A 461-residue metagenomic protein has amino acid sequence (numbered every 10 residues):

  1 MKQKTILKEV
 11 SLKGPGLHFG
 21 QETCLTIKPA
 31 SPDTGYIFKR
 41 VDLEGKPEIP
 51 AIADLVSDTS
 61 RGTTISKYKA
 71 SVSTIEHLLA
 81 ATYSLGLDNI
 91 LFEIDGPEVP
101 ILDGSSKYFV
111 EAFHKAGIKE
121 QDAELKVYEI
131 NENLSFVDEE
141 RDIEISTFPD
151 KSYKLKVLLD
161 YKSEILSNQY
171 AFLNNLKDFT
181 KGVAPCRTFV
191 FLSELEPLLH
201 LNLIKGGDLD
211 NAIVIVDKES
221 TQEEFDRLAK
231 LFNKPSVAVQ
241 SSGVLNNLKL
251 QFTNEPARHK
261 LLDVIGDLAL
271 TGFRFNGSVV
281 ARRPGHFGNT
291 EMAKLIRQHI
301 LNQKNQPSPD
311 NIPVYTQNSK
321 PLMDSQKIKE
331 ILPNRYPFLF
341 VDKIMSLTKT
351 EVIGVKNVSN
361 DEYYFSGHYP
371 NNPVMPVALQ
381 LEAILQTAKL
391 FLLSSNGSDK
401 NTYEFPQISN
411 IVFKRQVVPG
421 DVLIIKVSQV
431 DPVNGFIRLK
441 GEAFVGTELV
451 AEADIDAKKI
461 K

Functional and structural regions predicted by a protein language model:
M1-D88, E93-I312: C-terminal regulatory domains involved in ligand/effector binding and gene-expression control
T5-E9, L322-I328, L423-I424: Short Pro/Gly-enriched beta-strand edge/turn motifs at strand-loop
L79-Y83, E404-V422, S428-N434: Active-site beta-strand->loop segment that positions catalytic residues and contacts the acyl thioester
N89, S278, D342-S346, N410: Extracellular/lumenal ectodomain signal focusing on beta-strand-rich modules and carbohydrate-recognition contexts
A171-F189, M375, A443-A451, I455-K461: Flexible glycine-rich active-site/ligand-binding loops centered on an Asp-His dyad
R258-T271, I344, V374-K400: Active-site helix/loop of acyl-thioester processing domains in fatty-acid/polyketide metabolism, spanning hotdog-fold
N305-V374, S394, K400-T402, V417-V418 (+3 more regions): Non-catalytic linker/capping segments at the edges of enzyme domains
G435-K440: Short aromatic-glycine-enriched beta-strand elements
